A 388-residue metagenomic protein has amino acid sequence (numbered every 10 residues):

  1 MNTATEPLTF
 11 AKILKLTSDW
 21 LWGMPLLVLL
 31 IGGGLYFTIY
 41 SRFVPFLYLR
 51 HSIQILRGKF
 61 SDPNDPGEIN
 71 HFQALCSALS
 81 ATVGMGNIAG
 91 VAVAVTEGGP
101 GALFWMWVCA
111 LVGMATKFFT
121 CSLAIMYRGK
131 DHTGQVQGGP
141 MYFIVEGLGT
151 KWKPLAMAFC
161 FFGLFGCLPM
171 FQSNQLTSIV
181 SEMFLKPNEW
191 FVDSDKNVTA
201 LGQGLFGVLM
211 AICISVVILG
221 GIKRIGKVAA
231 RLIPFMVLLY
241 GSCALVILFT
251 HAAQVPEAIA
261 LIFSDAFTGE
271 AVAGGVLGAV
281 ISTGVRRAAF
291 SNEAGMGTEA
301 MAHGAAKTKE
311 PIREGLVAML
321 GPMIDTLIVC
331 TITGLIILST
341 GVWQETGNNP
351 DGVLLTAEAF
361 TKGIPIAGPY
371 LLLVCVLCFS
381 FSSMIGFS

Functional and structural regions predicted by a protein language model:
M1-M85, V95-A102, G113, F249: N-terminal alpha-helical transmembrane segments of multi-pass membrane transport and channel/translocase proteins
L27-G32, A78, W107, A156-C160 (+3 more regions): Transmembrane alpha-helical segments of multi-pass small-molecule transport proteins
L29-Y36, Y40-I53, T177-V180, L201-T250 (+2 more regions): Membrane-interface loop-to-helix entry segments
F43-N70, V93-L103, W107, A115-G149 (+1 more regions): Flexible loop linkers connecting adjacent transmembrane helices in multi-pass alpha-helical membrane transporters
N64-E97, L123-V145, A158-F161, V276-M323: Alpha-helical membrane segments and immediately flanking helix-loop junctions that form or couple to the substrate/ion
E97, M106-A110, M114-G129, T133-F191 (+2 more regions): Hydrophobic transmembrane alpha-helices that form the core helical bundles of multi-pass secondary transporters
V112-T120, G207-I222, I233-A253, R286-R287 (+1 more regions): Selective recognition of specific alpha-helical transmembrane segments in multi-pass small-molecule
T120-R128, H132, C243-L261, G269 (+4 more regions): Extracellular/periplasmic helix-exit of transmembrane alpha-helices
